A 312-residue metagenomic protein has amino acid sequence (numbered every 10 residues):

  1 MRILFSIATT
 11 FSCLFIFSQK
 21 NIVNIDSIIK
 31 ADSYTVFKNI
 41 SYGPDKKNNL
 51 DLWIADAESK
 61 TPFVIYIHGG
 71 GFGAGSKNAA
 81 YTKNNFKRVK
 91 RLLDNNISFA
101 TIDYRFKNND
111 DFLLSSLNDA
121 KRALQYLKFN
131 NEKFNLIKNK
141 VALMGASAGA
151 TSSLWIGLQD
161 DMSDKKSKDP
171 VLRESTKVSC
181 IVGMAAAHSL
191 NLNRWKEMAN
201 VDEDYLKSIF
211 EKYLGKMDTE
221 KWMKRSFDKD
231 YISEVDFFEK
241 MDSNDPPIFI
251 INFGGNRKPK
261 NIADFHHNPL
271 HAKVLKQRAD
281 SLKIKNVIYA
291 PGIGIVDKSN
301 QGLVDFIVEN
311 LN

Functional and structural regions predicted by a protein language model:
M1-V23: Bacterial Sec-dependent N-terminal signal peptides
K20-S59: N-terminal cap/lid segment of alpha/beta-hydrolase-fold proteins
D26-D32, L192-K240, P246, H267: Mobile cap/lid helix-loop segments that gate and shape the active-site cleft of serine hydrolases
K60-G71: Short beta-strand element of the alpha/beta-hydrolase
N78-A100: Short amphipathic alpha-helix adjacent to the substrate-entry channel of hydrolases
D111-E132: Alpha/beta-hydrolase active-site loop
Q125, F129-M198: Primarily recognizes the serine-hydrolase "nucleophile elbow" in alpha/beta-hydrolase and SGNH/GDSL folds
I248-A263, P269-N312: C-terminal catalytic histidine-bearing segment of alpha/beta-hydrolase fold enzymes
